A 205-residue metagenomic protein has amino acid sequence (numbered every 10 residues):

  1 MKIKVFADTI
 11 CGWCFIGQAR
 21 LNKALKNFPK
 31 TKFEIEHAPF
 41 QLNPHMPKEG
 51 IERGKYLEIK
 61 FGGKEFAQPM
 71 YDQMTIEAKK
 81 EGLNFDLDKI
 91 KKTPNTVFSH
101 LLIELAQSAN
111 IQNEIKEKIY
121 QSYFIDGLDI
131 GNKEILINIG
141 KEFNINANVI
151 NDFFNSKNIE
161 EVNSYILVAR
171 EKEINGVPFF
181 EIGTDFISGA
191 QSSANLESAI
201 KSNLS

Functional and structural regions predicted by a protein language model:
I3-F6, I16-K30, H37, E104-S205: C-terminal cap of thioredoxin/glutaredoxin-like
A7-D8, K60: Active-site oxyanion-binding pockets that recognize sulfate/phosphate
C11-C14: Short cysteine clusters
A19-Y123: Structural alpha/beta surface segment adjacent to cysteine/selenocysteine redox centers across thiol/disulfide enzymes
